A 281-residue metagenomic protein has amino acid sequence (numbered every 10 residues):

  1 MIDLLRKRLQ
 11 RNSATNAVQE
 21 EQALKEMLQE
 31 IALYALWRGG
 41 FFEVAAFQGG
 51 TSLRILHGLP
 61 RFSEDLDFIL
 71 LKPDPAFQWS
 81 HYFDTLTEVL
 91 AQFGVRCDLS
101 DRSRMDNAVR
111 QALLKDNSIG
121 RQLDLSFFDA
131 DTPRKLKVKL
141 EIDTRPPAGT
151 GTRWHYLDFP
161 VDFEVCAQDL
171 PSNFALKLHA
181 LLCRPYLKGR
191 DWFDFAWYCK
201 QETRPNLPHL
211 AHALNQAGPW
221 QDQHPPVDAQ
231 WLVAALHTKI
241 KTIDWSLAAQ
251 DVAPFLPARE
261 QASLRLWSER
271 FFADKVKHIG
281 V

Functional and structural regions predicted by a protein language model:
M1-A45, L56-L59, K72-V281: Structured mid-to-C-terminal alpha-helical surface segments
Q48-T51: Glycine-rich beta-strand-to-loop/alpha-helix junction loops that act as flexible
S63: Anion-coordinating catalytic cores for phosphoryl-, nucleotidyl-, and glycosidic chemistry
